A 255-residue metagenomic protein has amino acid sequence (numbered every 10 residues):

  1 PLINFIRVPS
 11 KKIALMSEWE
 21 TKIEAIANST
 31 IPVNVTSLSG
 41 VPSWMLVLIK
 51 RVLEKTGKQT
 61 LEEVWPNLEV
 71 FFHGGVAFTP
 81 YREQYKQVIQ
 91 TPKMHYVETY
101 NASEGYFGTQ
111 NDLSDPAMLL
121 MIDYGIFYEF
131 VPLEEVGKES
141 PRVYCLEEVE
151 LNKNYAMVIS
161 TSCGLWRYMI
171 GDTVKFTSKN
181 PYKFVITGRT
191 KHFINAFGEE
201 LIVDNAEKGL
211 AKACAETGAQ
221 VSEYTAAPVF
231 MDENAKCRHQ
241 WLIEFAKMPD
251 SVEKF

Functional and structural regions predicted by a protein language model:
P1-F255: Active-site glycine/GP-rich loop and adjacent strand/helix microenvironment that borders small-molecule binding pockets
